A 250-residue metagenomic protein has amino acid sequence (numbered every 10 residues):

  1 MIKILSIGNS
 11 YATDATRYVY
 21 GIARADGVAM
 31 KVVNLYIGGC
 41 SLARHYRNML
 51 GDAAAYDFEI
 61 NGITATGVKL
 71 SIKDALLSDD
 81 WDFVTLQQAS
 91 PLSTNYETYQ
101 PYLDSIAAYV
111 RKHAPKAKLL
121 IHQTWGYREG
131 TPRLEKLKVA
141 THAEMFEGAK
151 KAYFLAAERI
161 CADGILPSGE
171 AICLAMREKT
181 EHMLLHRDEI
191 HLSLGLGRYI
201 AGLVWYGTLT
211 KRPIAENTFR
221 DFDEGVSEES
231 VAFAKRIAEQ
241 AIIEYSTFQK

Functional and structural regions predicted by a protein language model:
I2-K3, Y11-Q100: Conserved SGNH/GDSL esterase-like catalytic core that processes O-acyl groups on lipids and polysaccharides
L5-I7, H122: Short hydrophobic segments within beta-strands
Y11, G39, G126, I172 (+1 more regions): Residue-level detector of flexible, active-site-proximal loop/helix-junction positions within diverse enzyme catalytic
K69-G195, G207, E216: Alpha-helical cap/lid subdomain in secreted, periplasmic, or secretory-pathway luminal O-acyl-processing enzymes
L185, E189-L192, L196-K250: Conserved catalytic region of serine esterases and O-acyltransferases that act on ester linkages in lipids
